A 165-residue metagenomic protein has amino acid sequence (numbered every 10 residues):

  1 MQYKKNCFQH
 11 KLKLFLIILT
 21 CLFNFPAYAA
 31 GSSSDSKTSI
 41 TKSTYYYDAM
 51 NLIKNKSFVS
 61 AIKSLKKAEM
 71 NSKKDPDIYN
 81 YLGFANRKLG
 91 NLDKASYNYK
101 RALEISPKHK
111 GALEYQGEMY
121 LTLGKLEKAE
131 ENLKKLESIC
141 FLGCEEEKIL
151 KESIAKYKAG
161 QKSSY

Functional and structural regions predicted by a protein language model:
Q2, S32-K42, E130-Y165: Terminal, low-structured helical/coil segments at or just beyond the last alpha-helical repeat
I40-N71, D75: Alpha-helical segment of the N-proximal tetratricopeptide repeat
N71, I105, I139-L142: Structural marker of alpha-solenoid helical repeat scaffolds
D75, H109, G143-C144: Residue-level recognition of tetratricopeptide repeat
Y81, Y115, I149-S153: Canonical tetratricopeptide repeat
